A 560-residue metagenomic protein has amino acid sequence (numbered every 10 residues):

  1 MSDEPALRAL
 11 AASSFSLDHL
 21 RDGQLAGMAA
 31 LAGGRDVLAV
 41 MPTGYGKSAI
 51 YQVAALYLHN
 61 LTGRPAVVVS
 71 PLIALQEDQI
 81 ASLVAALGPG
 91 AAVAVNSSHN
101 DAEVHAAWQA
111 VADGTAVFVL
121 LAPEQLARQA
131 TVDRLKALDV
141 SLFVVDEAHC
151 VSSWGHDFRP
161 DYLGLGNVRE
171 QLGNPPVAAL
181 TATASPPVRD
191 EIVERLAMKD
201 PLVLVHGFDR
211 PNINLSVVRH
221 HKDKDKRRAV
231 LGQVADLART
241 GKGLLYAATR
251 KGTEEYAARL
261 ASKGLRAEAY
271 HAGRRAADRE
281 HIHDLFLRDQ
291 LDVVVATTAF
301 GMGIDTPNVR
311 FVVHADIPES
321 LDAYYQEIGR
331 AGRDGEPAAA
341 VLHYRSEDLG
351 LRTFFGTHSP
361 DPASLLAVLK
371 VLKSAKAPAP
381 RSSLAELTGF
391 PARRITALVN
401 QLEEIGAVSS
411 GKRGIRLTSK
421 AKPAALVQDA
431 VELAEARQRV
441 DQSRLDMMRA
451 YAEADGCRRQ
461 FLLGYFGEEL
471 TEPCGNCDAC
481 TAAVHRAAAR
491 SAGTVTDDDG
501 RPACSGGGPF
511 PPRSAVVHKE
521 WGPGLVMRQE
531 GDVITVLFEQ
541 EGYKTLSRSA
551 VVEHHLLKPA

Functional and structural regions predicted by a protein language model:
P5-S13, D18, D22-S48, A54-H59 (+4 more regions): Helicase motor core with emphasis on the C-terminal RecA-like subdomain
G63-R64: Acidic/His- and Gly-rich active-site-bordering loop/insert found across diverse amide/peptide-bond hydrolases
V234-D236, G301, V516-H518, V526-R528: Replace "in large, NTP-powered and nucleic-acid-processing enzymes" with "in large, NTP-powered factors and other
E255, R310, H314, G507-G508 (+2 more regions): Long, compositionally biased intrinsically disordered regions
L291, I317-Q326, G332-V517, L525-M527 (+1 more regions): C-terminal accessory region of SF2 helicases/translocases
K519-A560: Basic/aromatic-rich interaction segments and small domains that mediate binding to polyanionic partners
